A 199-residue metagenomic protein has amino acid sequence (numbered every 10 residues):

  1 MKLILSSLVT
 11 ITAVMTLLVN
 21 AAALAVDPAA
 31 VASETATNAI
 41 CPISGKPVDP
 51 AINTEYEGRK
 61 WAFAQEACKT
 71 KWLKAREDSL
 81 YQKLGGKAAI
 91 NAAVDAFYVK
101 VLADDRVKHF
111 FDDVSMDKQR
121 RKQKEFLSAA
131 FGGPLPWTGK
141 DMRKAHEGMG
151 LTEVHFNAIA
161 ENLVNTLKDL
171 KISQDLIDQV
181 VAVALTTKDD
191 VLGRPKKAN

Functional and structural regions predicted by a protein language model:
M1-S7: Positively charged n-region of N-terminal signal peptides that target proteins for export
L3, W61, K108-H109: Short non-domain terminal segments
S7-N20: Bacterial N-terminal signal peptides
L17-A89, K197-N199: Intrinsically disordered, low-complexity terminal tails/loops enriched in metal-binding residues
K74-N199: Core of compact, soluble alpha-helical bundle domains
